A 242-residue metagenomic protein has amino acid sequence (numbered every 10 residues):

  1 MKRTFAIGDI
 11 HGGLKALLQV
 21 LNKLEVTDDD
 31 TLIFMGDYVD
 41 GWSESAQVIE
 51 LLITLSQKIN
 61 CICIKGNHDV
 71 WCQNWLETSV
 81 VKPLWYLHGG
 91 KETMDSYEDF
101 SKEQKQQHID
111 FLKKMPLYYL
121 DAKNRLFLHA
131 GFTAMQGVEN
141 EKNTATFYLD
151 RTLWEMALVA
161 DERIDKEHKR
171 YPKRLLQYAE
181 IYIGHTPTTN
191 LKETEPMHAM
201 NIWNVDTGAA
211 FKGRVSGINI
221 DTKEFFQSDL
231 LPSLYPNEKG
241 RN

Functional and structural regions predicted by a protein language model:
M1-L51: N-terminal active-site segment of His-dependent metallophosphoesterases
R3-H11, R125-G131, W203-V205: Active-site-proximal beta-strand elements of phosphoester/diester hydrolases
A6, L32-F34, C63-I64, L126 (+2 more regions): Residue-level marker for buried hydrophobic side chains located in beta-strands that build the well-ordered beta-sheet
D9, D37, L52, G66-N67 (+6 more regions): Divalent metal-coordination and catalytic microenvironments
H11-A16, D40-S43, V70-Q73, A134-M135 (+3 more regions): Active-site environment of divalent metal-dependent phosphoester hydrolases
G41-I49, I53-D121, Y148-V159: Active-site neighborhood of divalent metal-dependent phosphoester bond hydrolases
Q106-K142: Hydrophobic, aromatic-enriched interface-forming segments
H168-D229: Conserved beta-sheet core of the metallophosphoesterase superfamily
